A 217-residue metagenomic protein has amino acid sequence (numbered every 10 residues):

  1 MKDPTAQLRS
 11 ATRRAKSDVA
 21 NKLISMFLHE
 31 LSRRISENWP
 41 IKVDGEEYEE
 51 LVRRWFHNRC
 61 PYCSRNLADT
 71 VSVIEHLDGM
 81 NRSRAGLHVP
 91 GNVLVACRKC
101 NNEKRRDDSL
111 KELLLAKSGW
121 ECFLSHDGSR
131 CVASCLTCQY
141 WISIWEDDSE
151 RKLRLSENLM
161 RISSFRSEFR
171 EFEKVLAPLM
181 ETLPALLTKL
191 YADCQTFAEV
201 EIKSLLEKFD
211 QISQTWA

Functional and structural regions predicted by a protein language model:
K2-R59, R84, G128-N158, F165: Short, charged surface segments at domain edges that flank catalytic/cofactor-binding sites
T12, F27, W55, K117 (+2 more regions): Generic low-complexity, intrinsically disordered sequence content enriched in small uncharged/hydrophobic residues
H29, N58, S64, I142 (+5 more regions): Intrinsically disordered, low-complexity regions enriched in small/polar residues
I41-K42, P61-C122: Histidine-centered nuclease catalytic patch
N101, L136-Q139, Q195: Secreted/luminal cysteine- and crosslink-motif detector
S125: Compact, Lys/Arg-rich rRNA/RNP-binding cores from ribosome-related proteins
N158-A217: C-terminal, charged low-complexity interaction regions
